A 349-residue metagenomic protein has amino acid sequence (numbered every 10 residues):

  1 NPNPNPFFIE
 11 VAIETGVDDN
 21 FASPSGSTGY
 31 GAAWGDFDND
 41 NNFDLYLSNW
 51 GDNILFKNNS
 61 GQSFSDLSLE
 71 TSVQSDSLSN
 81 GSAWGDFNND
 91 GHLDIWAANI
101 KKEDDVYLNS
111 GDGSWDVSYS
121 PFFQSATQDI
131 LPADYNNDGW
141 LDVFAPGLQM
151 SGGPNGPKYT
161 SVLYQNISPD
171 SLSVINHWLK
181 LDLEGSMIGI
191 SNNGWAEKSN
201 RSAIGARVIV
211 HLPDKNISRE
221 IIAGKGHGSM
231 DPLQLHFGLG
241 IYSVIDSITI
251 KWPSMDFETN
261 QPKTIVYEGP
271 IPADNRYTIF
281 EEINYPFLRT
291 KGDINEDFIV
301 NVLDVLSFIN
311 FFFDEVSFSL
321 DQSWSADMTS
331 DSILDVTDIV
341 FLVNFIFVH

Functional and structural regions predicted by a protein language model:
N1-V11, D52-L67, K102-V117, N155-W178 (+1 more regions): Beta-propeller blade repeat segments, especially FG-GAP/WD-type strand-to-loop junctions in 6- to 7-bladed propeller
G16-A33, T71-A83, S120-P132, P157-K158 (+2 more regions): Repeat-based blade/solenoid architectures
T28-N39, N80-F87, Q128-W140, P146 (+1 more regions): Beta-propeller blade termini
D40, D44, D90, D94 (+5 more regions): Acidic carboxylate motifs that coordinate Ca2+ or other divalent cations, activating on Asp/Glu
D44-N49, I95-N99, V143-G147, I248 (+2 more regions): Hydrophobic beta-strand segments that make up the repeating blades of beta-propeller and related beta-repeat
W115-S125, W140-L288: Gly/Ser/Thr/Pro-enriched helix-cap/hinge segments flanking short amphipathic alpha-helices
P286-H349: Cellulosome-associated attachment modules in secreted, modular CAZymes
